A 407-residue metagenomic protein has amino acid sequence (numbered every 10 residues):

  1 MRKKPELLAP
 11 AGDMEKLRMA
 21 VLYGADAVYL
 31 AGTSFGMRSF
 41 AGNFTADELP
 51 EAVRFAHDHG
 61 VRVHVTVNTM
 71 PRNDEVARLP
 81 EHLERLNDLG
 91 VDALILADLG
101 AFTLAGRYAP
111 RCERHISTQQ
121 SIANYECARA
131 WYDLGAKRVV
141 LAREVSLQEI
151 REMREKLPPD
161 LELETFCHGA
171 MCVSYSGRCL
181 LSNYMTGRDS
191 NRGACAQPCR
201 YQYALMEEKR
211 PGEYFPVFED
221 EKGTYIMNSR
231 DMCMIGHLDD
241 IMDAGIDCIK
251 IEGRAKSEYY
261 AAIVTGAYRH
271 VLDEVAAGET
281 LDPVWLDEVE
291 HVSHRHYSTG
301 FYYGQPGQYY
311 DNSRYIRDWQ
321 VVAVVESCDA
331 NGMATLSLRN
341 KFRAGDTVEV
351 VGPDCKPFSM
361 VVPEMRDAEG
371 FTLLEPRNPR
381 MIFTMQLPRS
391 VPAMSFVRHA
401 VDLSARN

Functional and structural regions predicted by a protein language model:
M1-L22, A27-L30, S34, H59-T69 (+5 more regions): Surface-exposed amphipathic alpha-helical tracts and adjacent flexible/coil segments at the periphery of soluble enzymes
D13-K16, S34-Y125: Active-site beta->alpha loop and helix N-cap motifs at the rims of alpha/beta catalytic domains
